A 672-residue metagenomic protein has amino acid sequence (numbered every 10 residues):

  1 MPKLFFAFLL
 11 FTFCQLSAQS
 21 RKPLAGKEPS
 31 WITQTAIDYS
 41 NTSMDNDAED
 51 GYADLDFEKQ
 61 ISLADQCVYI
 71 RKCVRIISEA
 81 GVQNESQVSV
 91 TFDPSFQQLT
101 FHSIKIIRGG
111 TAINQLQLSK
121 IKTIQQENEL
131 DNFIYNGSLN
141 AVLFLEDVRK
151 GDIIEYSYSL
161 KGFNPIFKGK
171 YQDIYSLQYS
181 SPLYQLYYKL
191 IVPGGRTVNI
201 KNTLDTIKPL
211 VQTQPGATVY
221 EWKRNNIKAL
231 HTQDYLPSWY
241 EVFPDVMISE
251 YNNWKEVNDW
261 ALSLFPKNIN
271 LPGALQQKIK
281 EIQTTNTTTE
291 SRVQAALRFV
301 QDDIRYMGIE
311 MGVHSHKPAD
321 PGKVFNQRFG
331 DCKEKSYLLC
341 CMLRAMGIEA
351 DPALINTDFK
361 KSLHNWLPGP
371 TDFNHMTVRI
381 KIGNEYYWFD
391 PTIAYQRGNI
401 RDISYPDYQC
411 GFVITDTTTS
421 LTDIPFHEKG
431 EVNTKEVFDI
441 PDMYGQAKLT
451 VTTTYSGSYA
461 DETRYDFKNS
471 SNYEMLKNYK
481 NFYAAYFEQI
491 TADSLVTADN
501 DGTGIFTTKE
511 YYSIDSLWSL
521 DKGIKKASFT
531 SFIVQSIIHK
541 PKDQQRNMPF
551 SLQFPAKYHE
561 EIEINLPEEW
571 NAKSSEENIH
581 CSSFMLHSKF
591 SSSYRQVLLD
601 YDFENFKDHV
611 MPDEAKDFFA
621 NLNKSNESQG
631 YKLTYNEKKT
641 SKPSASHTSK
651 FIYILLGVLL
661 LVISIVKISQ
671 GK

Functional and structural regions predicted by a protein language model:
L4-F13: Sec-dependent N-terminal signal peptides
F8-L9, R298, V666: A periodicity- and composition-biased signal for non-globular, repetitive helical segments
C14-A18: Sec/Tat signal peptide C-region and signal peptidase I cleavage site
Q19-V662: A sensor for short, sequence-defined functional sites
I663-K672: C-terminal membrane-anchoring or membrane-association module
